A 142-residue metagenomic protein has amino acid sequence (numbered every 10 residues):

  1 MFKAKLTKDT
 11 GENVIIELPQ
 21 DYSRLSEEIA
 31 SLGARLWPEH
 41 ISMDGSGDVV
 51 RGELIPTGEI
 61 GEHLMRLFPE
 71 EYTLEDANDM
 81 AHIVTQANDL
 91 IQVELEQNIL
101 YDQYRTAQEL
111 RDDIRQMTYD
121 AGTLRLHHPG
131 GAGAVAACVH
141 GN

Functional and structural regions predicted by a protein language model:
M1-L25: Short, extreme N-terminal segment that most often corresponds to the first beta-strand
E28-V139: Mixed-charge (acidic/basic) macromolecular-recognition segments
